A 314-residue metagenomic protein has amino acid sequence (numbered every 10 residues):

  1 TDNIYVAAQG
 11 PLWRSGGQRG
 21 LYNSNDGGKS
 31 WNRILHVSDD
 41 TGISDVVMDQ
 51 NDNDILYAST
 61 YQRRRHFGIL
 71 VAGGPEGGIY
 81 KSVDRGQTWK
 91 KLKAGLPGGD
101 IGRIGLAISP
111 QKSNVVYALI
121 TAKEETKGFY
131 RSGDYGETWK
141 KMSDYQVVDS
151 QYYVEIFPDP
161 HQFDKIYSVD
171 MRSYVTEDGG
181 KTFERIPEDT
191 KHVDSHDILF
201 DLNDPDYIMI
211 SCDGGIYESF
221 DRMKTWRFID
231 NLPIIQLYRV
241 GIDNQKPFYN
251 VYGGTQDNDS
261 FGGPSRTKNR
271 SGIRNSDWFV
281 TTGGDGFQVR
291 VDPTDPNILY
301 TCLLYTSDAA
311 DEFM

Functional and structural regions predicted by a protein language model:
T1-S307: Beta-propeller blade termini and top-face loops
D308-M314: A short, hydrophobic C-terminal helix/tail in secreted or cell-surface proteins
